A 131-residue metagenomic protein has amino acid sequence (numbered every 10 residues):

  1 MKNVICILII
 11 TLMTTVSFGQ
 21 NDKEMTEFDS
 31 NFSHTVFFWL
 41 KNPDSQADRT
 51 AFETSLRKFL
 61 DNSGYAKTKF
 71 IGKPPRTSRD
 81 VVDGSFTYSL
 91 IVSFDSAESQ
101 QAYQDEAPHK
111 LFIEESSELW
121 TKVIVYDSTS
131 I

Functional and structural regions predicted by a protein language model:
M1-V4, Q20: Positively charged n-region of N-terminal signal peptides that target proteins for export
N3-V4, T50, Q101, K110: Hydrophobic alpha-helical segments, especially transmembrane helices and their immediate juxtamembrane helical caps
C6-T15: Bacterial N-terminal signal peptides
I7, G72, Y126: Residues in well-ordered beta-strands of folded domains
V16-T87, D95-Q101, T129-I131: Short S/T/G/P-rich N-terminal loop/turn motif that feeds into the first structured element of a domain
Y88-I131: Surface-exposed, polar helix/loop patches in the mature regions of secreted/periplasmic/lumenal proteins that form
